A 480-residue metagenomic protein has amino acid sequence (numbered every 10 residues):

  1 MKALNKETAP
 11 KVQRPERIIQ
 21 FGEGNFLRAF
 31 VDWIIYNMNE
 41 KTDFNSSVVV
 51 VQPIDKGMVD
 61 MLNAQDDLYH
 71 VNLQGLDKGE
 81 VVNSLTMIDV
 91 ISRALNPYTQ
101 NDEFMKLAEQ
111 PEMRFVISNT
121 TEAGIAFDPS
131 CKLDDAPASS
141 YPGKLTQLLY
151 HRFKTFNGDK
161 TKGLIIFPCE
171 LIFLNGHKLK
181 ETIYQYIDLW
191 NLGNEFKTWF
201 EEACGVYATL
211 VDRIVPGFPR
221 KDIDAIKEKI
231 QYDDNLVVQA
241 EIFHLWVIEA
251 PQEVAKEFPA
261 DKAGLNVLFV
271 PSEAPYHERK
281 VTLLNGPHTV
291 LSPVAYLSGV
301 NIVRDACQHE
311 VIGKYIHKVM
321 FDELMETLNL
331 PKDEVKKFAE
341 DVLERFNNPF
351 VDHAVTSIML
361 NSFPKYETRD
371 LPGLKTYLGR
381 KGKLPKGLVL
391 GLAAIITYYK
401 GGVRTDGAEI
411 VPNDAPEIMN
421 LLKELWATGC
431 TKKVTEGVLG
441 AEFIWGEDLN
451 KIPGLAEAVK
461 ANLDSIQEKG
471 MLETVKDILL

Functional and structural regions predicted by a protein language model:
M1-L480: Substrate/ligand-engaging "lid" and interaction regions
